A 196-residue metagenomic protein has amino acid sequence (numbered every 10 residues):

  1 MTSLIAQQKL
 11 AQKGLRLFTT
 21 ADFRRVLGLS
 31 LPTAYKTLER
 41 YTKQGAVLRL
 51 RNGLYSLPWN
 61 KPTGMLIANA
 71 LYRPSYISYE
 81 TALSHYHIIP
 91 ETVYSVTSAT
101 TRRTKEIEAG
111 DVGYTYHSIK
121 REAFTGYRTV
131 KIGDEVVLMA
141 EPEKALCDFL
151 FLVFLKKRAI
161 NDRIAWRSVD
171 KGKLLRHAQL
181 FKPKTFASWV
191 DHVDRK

Functional and structural regions predicted by a protein language model:
M1-P74: Short beta-edge/loop segments at beta->alpha junctions of small alpha/beta modules that act as binding/recognition
A6-L10, G64-M65, S95-T104, D134-D148: Short secondary-structure transition/capping segments
F23, A82, L146: A residue-level signal for conserved active-site and pocket-lining positions in enzyme catalytic cores
V26, K43-Q44, S84-H85, L180 (+1 more regions): Residues at alpha-helix termini
R49-L54, A68-A123, R128: Short gly/ser-rich loop at a beta-strand->alpha-helix junction or flexible surface loop bordering the NTP-binding
K61, K120, L150: A broadly conserved detector of short glycine/acidic/proline-rich loop/turn motifs that flank catalytic sites and bind
Y127-K196: Hydrophobic alpha-helical interaction segments
